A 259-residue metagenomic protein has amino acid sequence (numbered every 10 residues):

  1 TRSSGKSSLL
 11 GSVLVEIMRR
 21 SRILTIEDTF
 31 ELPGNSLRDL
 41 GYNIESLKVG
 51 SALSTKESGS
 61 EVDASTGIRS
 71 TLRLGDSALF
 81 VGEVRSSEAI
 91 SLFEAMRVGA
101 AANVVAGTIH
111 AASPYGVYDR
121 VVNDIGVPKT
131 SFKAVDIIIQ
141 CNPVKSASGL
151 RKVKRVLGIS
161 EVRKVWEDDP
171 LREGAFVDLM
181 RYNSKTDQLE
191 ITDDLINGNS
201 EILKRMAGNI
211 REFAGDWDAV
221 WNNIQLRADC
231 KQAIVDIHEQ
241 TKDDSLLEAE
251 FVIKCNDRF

Functional and structural regions predicted by a protein language model:
R2-S3, L10-V144: Switch/coupling sub-region of P-loop NTPases
K6, K48, K56, K129 (+9 more regions): Context-gated lysine
L10-S12, F93-E94, L150-G158, A249-F251: Composition- and surface-driven signal marking solvent-exposed, interaction-prone regions in large proteins
E16, E27, E31, E45 (+15 more regions): Glutamate identity and glutamate-enriched acidic tracts
S54-D63, S113, M206-V220, L247: Alpha-helix capping and helix-coil boundary motifs
I137-A228: Conserved P-loop NTPase
G215, A219-F259: Terminal-proximal interaction/regulatory segments of ATP-powered molecular machines
